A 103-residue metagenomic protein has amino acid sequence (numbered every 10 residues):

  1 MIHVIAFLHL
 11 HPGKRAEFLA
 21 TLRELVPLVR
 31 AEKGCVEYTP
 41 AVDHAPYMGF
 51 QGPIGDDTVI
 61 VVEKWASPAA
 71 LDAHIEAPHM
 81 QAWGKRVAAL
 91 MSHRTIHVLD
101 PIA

Functional and structural regions predicted by a protein language model:
M1-I2, A103: Absolute protein N-terminus
I2-H9, T39-I75: Short, well-ordered beta-strand segments in beta-rich or mixed alpha/beta enzyme and ligand-binding folds
L8, V29-E32, W65, L90: Compositionally biased, intrinsically disordered low-complexity segments
H11-G13, P68, P101: Generic structural motif
K14-P40, H79-W83, V87: Short amphipathic alpha-helical segments
P27-R30, G34, A70, S92-I96: Generic structural signal for secondary-structure transition and capping sites
T39-D57, A82-A103: Glycine-rich beta-strand-turn "strand-cap" elements at beta-sheet edges
